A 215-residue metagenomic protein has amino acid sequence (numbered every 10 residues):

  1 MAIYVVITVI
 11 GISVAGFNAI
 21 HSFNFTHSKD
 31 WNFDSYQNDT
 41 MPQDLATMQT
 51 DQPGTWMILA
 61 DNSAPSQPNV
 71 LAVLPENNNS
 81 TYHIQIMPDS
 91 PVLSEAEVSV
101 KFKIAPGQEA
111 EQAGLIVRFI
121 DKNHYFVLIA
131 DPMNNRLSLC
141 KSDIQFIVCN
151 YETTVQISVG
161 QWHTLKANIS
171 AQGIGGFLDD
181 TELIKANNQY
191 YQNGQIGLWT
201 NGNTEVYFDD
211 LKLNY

Functional and structural regions predicted by a protein language model:
H21-D51, D209-D210: Extracellular carbohydrate-recognition regions
F33, V98-V100, Q161-G176: Short tryptophan-centered beta-strand motifs in secreted/extracellular beta-sheet-rich domains of glycan-recognition
D39-A72, N78: Extracellular glycan-recognition surfaces and repeat-rich motifs
L74-K141: Secretory/extracellular carbohydrate-interaction modules and structurally similar beta-sandwich "look-alikes"
I84-P91, L115, Y151-I157, K185-A186 (+1 more regions): Beta-strand-rich interaction surfaces with strong enrichment in secreted/lumenal proteins
D143-T164: Short, aromatic/His-centered strand-loop micro-motif at the edge of beta-sheets
F177-E182: Short strand-turn-strand beta-turns centered on an Asx-Gly dipeptide
A186-D210: Flexible glycan-contacting loops in extracellular carbohydrate-active proteins
